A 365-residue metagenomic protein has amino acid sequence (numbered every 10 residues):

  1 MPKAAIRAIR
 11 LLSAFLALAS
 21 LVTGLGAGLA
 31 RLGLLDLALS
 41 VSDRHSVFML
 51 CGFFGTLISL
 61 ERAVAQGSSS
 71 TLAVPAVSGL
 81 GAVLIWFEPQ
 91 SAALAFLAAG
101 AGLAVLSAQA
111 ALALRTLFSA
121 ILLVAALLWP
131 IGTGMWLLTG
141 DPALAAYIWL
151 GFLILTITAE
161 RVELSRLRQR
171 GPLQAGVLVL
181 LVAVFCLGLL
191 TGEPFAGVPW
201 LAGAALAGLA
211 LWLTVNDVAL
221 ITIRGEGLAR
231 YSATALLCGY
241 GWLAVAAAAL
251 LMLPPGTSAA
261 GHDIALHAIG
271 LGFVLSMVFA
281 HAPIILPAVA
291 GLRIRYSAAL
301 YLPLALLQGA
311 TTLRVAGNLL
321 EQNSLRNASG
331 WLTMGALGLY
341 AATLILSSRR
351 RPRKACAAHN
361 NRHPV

Functional and structural regions predicted by a protein language model:
M1-V365: Hydrophobic alpha-helical transmembrane segments of multi-pass integral membrane proteins
